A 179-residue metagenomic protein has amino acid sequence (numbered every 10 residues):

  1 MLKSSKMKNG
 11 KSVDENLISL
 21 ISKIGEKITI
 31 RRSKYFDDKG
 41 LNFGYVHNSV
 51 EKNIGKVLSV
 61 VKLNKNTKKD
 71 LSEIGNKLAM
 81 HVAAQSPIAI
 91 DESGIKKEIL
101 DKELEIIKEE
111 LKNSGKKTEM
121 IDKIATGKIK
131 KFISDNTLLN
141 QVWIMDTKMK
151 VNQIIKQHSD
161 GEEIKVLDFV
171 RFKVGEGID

Functional and structural regions predicted by a protein language model:
M1-D179: N-terminal assembly/interaction segments in proteins that build large macromolecular machines
